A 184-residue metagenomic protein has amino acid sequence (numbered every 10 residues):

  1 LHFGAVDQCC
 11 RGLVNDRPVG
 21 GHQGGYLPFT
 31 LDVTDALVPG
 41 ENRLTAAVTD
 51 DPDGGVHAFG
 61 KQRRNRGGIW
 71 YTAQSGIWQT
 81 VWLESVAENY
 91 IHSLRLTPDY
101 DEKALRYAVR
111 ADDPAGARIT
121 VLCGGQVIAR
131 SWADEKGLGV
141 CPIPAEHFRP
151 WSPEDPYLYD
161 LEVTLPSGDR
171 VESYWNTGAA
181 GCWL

Functional and structural regions predicted by a protein language model:
L1-Y90, P114-R118, T177-G181: Accessory beta-strand-rich segments of carbohydrate-active enzymes
G12, K103-A133, G139-I143, L161: Beta-strand-rich binding/interaction modules
L13-V19, G124-G125, P166-G168: Short strand-turn-strand beta-turns centered on an Asx-Gly dipeptide
P28-D35, L138-H147: Exposed aromatic-hydrophobic patches
L37-E41, G54-V56, P144-L158: Short glycine/proline/serine/threonine-rich loop/turn segments at secondary-structure transition edges
R43-A46, D155-P166: Short, aromatic- and glycine-rich surface loops/edge beta-strands on solvent-exposed regions
S85-P114: Surface beta-strand/loop "capping" patches
L94-R95, E162-L184: N-terminal carbohydrate-binding accessory modules
